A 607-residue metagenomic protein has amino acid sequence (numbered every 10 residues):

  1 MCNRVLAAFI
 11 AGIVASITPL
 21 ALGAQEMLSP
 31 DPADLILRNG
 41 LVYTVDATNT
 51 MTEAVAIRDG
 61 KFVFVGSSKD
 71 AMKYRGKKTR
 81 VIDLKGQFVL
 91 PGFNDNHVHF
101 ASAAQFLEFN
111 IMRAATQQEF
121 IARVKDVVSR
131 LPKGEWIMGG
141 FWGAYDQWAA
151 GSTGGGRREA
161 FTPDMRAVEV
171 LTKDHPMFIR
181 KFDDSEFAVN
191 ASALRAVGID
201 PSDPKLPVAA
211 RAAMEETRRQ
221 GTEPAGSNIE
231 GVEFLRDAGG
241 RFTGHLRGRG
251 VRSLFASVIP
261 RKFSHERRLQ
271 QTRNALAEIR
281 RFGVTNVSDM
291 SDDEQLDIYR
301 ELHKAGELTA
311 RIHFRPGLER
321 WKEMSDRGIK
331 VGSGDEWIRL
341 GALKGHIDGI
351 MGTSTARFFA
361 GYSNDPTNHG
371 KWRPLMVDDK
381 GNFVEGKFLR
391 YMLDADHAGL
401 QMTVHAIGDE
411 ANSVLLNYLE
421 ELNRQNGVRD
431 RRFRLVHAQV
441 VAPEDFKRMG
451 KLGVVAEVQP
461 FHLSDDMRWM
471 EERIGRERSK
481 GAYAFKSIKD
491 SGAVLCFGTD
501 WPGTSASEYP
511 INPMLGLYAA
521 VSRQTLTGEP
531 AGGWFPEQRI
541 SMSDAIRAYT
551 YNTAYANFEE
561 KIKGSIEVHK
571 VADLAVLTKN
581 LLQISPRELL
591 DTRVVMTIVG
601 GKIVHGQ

Functional and structural regions predicted by a protein language model:
M1-L6: N-terminal secretory signal peptides that target proteins for export/translocation
A7-A21: Bacterial N-terminal signal peptides
A24-Q25, K602: Boundary of Sec targeting at the N-terminus
Q25-R38, Y43, A47-D326, G341 (+6 more regions): Divalent metal-binding segments
H99, W337-T355, G453-S464, S522: Non-cysteine beta-strand/loop elements that form the S-adenosyl-L-methionine
H303-G306, I329-I338, N426-V428, M449-G453: Acidic (Asp/Glu)-rich catalytic clusters
L393-T403, E410-F433, H437, P443-K447 (+4 more regions): His/Asp/Glu-enriched, well-ordered alpha-helical/loop segment that forms or immediately abuts the divalent-metal
